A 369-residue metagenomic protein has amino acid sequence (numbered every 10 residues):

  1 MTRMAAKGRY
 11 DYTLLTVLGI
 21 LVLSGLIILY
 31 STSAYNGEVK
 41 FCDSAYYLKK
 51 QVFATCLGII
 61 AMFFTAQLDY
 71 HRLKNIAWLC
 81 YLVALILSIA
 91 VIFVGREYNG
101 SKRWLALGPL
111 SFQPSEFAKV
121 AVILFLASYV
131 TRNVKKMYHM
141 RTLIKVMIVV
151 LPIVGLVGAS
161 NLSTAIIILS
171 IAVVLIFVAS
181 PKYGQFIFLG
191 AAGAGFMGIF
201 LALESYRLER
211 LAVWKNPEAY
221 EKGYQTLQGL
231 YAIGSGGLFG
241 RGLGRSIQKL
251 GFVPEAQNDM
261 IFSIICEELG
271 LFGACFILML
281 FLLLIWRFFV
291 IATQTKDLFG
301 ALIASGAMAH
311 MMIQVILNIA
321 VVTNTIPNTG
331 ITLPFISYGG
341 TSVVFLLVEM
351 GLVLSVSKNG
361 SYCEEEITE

Functional and structural regions predicted by a protein language model:
M1-M4, L29, L317-E369: A juxtamembrane structural motif centered on a specific transmembrane helix
T2-L18: N-terminal membrane topogenic signal
V17-L23, S31, E38-Q225, S263-N324 (+2 more regions): Hydrophobic alpha-helical transmembrane segments of multi-pass inner membrane proteins, especially in bacterial systems
L23-G25, G234-S235: Alpha-helical transmembrane segments of multi-pass integral membrane proteins
G108-A118, G158-S160, G237-G242, I331-F345: Glycine/serine-rich anion-binding loops at beta->alpha junctions that coordinate negatively charged ligand groups
N161-I167, R241-S246, A256-N258, C275 (+3 more regions): Transmembrane helix boundary and interhelical junction motifs in multipass membrane proteins
V213, P217-N258, F262, L269-G273: TM-adjacent membrane-interface loops and short helices in multi-pass inner/ER membrane proteins
